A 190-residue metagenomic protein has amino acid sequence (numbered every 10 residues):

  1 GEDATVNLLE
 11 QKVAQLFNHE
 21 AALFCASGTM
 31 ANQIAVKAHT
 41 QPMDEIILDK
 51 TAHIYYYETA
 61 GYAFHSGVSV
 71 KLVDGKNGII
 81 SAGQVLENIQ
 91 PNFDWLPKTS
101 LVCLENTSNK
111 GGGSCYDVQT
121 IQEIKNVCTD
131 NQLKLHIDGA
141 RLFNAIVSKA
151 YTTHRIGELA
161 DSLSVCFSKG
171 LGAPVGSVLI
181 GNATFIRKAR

Functional and structural regions predicted by a protein language model:
G1-R190: Conserved PLP-enzyme active-site core in the AAT-like
